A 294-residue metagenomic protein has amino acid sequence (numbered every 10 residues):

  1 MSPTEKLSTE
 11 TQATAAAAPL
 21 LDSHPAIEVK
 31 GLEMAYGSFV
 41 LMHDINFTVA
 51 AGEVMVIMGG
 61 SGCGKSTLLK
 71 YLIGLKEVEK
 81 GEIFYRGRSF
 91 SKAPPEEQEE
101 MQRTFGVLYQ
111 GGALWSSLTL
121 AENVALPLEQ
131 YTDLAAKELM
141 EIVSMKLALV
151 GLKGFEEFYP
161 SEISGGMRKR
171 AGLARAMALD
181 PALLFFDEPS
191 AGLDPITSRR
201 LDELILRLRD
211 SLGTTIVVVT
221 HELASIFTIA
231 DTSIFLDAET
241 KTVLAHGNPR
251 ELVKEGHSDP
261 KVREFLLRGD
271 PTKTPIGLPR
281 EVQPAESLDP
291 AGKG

Functional and structural regions predicted by a protein language model:
I73: Helix-to-loop junction immediately C-terminal to a conserved catalytic motif
G81-S89: Conserved ABC transporter NBD signature motif
S89, A136-F155: Conserved ABC ATPase "signature" region
Y159-I163, M167: Conserved ABC ATPase signature
A178-A182: A short, proline-enriched helix->beta-strand linker immediately N-terminal to the Walker B motif in ABC-type P-loop
L184-D187: Catalytic Walker B motif of ABC-type/P-loop ATPase nucleotide-binding domains
E239-L266: Conserved beta-strand-loop-alpha-helix hinge in the C-terminal portion of ABC ATPase nucleotide-binding domains
